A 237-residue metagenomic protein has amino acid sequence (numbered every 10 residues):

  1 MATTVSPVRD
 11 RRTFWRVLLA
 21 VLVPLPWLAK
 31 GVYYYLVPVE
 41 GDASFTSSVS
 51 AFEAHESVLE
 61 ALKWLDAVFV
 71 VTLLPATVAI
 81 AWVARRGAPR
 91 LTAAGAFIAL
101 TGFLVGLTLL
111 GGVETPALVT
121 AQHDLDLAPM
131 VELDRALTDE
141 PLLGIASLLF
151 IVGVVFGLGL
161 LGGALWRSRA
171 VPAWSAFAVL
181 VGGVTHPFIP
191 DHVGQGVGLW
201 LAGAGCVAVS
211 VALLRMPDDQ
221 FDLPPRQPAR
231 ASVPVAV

Functional and structural regions predicted by a protein language model:
A2-V237: Hydrophobic, aromatic-enriched alpha-helical segments typical of multi-pass transmembrane helices
